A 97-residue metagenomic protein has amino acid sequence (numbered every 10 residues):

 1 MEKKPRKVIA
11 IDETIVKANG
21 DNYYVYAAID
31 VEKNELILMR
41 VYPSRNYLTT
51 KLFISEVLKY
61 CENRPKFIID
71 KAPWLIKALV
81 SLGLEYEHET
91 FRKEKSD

Functional and structural regions predicted by a protein language model:
M1-D97: Residue-level recognition of single "structural anchor" positions that define or cap local secondary structure
